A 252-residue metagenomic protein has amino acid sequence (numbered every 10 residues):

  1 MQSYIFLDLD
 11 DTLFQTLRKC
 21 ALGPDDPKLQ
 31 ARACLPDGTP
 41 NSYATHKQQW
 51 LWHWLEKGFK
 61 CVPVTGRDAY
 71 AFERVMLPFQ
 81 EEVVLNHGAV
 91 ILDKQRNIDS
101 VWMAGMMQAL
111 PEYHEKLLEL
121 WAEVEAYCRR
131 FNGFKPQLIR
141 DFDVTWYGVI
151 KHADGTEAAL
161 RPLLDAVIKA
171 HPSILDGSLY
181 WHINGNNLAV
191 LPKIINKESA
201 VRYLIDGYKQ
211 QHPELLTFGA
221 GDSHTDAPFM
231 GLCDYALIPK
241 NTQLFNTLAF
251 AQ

Functional and structural regions predicted by a protein language model:
M1-I5, L9-P63, A71: Active-site neighborhood of HAD-like aspartate-dependent phosphohydrolases
L7-K19, N86-G88, K94, D141-D143 (+1 more regions): Short loop/turn segments at strand-loop or loop-helix junctions that form parts of catalytic or ligand-binding pockets
T16-R18, G23, F72-V75, K94-Q95 (+2 more regions): Short glycine-/acidic-enriched loop or helix-start segments at secondary-structure transitions that form or flank
A21-D26, F79-E81, A236: Glycine-rich, phosphate-binding/catalytic loops in enzymes
S42-R129: Active-site phosphate-binding/coordination module
E123-F218, H224-D234: Conserved acidic, metal-coordinating active-site core of Asp-based, Mg2+-dependent phosphoryl-transfer enzymes
L232-Q252: Asp-based, Mg2+/Mn2+-dependent phosphohydrolase catalytic module
